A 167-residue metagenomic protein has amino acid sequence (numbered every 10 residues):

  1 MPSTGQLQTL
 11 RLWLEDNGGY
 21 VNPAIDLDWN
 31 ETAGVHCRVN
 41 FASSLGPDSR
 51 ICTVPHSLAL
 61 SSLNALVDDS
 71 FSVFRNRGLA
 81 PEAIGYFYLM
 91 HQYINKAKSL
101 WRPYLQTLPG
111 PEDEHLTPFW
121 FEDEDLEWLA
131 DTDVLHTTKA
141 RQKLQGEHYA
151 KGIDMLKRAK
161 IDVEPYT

Functional and structural regions predicted by a protein language model:
M1-V39, I51: A eukaryotic "domain-start" boundary segment
A42-T167: SET-domain substrate-recognition elements in eukaryotic SAM-dependent protein methyltransferases
